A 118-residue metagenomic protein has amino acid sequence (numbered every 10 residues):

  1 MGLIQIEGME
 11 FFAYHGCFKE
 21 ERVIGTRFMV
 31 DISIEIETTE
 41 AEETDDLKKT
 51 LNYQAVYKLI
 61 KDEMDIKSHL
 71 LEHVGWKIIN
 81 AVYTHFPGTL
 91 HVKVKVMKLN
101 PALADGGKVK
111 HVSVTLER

Functional and structural regions predicted by a protein language model:
M1-R118: N-terminal, polar/charged subdomain of small-to-medium soluble alpha/beta proteins
